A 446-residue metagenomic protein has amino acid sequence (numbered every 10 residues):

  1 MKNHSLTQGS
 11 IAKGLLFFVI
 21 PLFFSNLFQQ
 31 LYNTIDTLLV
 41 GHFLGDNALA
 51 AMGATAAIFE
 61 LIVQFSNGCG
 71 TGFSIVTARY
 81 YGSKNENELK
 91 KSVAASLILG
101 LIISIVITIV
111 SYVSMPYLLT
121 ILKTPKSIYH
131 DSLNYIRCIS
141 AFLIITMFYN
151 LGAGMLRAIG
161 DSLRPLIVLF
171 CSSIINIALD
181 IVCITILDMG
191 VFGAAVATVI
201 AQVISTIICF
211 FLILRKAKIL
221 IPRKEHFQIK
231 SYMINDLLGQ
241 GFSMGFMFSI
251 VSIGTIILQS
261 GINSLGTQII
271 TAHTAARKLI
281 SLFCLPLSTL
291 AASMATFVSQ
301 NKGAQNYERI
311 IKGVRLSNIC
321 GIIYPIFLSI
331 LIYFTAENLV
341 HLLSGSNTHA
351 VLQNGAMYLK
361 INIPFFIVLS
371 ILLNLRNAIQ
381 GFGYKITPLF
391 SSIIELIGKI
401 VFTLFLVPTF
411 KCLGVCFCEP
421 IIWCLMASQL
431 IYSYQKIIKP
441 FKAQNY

Functional and structural regions predicted by a protein language model:
M1-V19, T77-F142, I186-F242, V298-F365 (+1 more regions): Short alpha-helical transmembrane segments in multi-pass integral membrane proteins
Q8, A12-L31, I35, I58-F65 (+7 more regions): Residue-level signal for short hydrophobic patches within transmembrane helices of multi-pass membrane transporters
F17-D36, C138, Y149, S172 (+4 more regions): Transmembrane helical elements of multi-pass membrane transporters/channels
L22, N26, L38, I75 (+16 more regions): Transmembrane alpha-helix boundary and packing residues in multipass membrane permease domains and related
L31-A50, L119-K126, V182-M189, S249-L282 (+4 more regions): Helix-terminus/linker motif at the lipid-water interface of multi-pass membrane proteins
T37, D46-L49, E86, M115 (+6 more regions): Membrane-helix interface/capping residues of multi-pass secondary transporters
L49-I109, T146-P165, H273-A336, L369-G383 (+1 more regions): Small-residue-rich hydrophobic transmembrane alpha-helices
G70, I139-R157, P165-N176, A194-I207 (+4 more regions): Short runs within selected transmembrane alpha-helices of multi-pass transporters and secretion channels
